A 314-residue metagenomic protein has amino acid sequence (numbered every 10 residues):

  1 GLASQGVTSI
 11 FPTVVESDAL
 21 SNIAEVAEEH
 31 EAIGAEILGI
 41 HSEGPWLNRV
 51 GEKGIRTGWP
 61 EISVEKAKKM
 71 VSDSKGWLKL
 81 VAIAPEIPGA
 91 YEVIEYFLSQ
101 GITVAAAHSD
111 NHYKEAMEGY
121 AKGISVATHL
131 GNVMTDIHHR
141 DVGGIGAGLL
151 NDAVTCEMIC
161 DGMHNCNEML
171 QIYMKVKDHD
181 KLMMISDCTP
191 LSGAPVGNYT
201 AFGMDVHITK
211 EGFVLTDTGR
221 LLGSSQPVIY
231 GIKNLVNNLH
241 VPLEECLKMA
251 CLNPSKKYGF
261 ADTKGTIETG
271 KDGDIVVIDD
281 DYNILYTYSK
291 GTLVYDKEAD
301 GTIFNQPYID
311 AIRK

Functional and structural regions predicted by a protein language model:
G1-S21, A35-N48, K75-E86, I102-A105 (+2 more regions): Divalent metal-dependent hydrolysis catalytic cores, especially in the metallo-beta-lactamase
G1-S9, N48-K75, M117-M134, D141-T155 (+1 more regions): Active-site gating loops and adjacent loop-to-helix segments of metal-dependent hydrolytic enzymes
L2, S42, F97, A127 (+3 more regions): Conserved, mostly hydrophobic/aromatic
E16-I23, E86-P88, A105-S109, I159-Q171 (+3 more regions): Active-site glycine- and acidic-residue-rich loops that bind and position anionic ligands or nucleotide-like cofactors
A19-S21, I83-L98, Y113-M117, I137-I145: Active-site-adjacent beta->alpha loops and helix N-cap segments on the catalytic face of soluble alpha/beta enzymes
S74-W77, V93-V104, Y120-V126, L150-T155 (+1 more regions): Glycine-enriched alpha-helix->loop->beta-strand junction motifs that scaffold or abut catalytic
G143-C156, K175-S186, L191-V277: His/Asp/Glu-enriched, well-ordered alpha-helical/loop segment that forms or immediately abuts the divalent-metal
K256, T266-K314: C-terminal cap of metal-dependent C-N hydrolases
